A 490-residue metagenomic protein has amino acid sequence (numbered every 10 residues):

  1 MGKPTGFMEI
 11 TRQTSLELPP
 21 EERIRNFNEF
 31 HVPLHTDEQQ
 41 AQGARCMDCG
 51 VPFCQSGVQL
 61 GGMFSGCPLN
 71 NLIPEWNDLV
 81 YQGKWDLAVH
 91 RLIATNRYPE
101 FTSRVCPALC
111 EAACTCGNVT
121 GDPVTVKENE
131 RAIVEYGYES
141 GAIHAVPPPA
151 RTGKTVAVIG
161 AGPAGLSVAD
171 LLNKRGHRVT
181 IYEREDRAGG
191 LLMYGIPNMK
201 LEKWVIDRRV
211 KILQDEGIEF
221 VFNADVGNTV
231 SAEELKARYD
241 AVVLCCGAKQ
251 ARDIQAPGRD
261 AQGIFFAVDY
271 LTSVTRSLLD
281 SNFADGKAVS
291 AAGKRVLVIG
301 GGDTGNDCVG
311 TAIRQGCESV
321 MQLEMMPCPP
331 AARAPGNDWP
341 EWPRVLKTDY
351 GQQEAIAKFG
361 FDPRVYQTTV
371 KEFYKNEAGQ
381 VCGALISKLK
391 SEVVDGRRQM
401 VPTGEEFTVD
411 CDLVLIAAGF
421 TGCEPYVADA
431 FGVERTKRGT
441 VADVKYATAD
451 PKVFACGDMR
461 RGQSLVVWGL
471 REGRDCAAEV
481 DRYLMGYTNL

Functional and structural regions predicted by a protein language model:
T5-V32, A41-A44, N70-Y81, H90-L92 (+9 more regions): Beta1-alpha1 glycine-rich phosphate/pyrophosphate-binding loop at the start of Rossmann-like nucleotide-binding domains
R12-L34, Q42-R45, Y366, Y374-K375 (+3 more regions): C-terminal catalytic lobe of FAD-dependent flavoproteins
Q40-A44, D48-S56, G62-P148, Q214 (+3 more regions): Glycine/serine-rich phosphate-binding loop and adjoining beta1-alpha1 elements at the start of nucleotide-handling
A150, T155-I159, D207-A256, K371-I386 (+3 more regions): Feature captures the FAD/FMN-dependent oxidoreductase FAD-binding
T152-T155, N223, A292-R295, Q367 (+2 more regions): Phosphate-coordination loops involved in phosphoryl transfer and adenosine-cofactor binding
G160-P163, G300-G302, D458: Glycine-rich Rossmann-fold phosphate-binding loop(s) that bind the pyrophosphate of adenine dinucleotide cofactors
D260-G293, E392-Q463: FAD-site-proximal beta/loop scaffold in flavoenzymes
G305-C308, Q315, M459-Y487: A conserved FAD-binding loop/helix module that cradles the flavin
